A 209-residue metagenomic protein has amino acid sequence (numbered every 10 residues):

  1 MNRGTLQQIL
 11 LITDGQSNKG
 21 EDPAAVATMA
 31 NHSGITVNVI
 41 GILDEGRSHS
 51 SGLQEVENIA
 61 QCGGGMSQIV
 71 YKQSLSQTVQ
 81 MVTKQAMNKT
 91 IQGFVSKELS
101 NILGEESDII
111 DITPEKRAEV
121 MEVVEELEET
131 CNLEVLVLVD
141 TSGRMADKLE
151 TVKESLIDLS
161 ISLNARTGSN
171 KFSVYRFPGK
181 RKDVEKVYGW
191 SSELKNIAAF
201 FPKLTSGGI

Functional and structural regions predicted by a protein language model:
M1-R3, L127-E128, L163-R166: Surface-exposed acidic, glycine-flexible loop patches that form ligand/cofactor-binding and adhesion interfaces
N2-L6, T13-C62, V70: VWA/integrin I-like adhesion module and closely mimicked acidic/polar interface patches used
Q8-I12, C131-Y188: Von Willebrand factor
Q16, S142, A146-K148, P202-G207: Second-shell loop/turn segments in exported
R47-E57, K171-K203: Short beta-strand-loop
S50-L53, V79-K84: Short secondary-structure transition/capping segments
M66-L75: Short acidic-hydrophobic, aromatic-tinged amphipathic segments that line or gate anion-handling sites
V82-L136, G143-K148: Acidic, polar low-complexity linker/tail segments
